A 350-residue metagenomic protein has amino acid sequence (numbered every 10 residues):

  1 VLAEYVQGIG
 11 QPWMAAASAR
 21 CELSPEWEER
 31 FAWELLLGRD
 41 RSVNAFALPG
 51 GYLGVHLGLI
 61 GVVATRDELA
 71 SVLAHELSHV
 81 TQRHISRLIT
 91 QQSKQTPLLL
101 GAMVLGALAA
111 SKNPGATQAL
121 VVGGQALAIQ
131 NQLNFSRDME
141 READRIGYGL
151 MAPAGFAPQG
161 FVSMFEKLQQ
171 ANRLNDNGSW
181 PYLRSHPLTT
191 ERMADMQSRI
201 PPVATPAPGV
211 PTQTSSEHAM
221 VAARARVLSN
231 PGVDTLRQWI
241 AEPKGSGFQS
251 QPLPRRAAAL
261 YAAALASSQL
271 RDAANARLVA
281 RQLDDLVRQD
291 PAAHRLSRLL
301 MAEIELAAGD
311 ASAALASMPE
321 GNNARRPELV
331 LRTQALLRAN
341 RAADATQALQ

Functional and structural regions predicted by a protein language model:
V1-E4, A19-E22, L35, I129-L329 (+2 more regions): Extracytoplasmic and endomembrane cell-envelope/extracellular-matrix remodeling and assembly machinery
L2-A16, S24-G38, K94-L100, M164-A171: Acidic helix-start/capping segments at beta-turn-to-alpha-helix junctions
L37-G51: Catalytic zinc-binding patch centered on the HExxH motif and its immediate surroundings that defines zinc-dependent
G54, E68-E76, V80, V122: Short alpha-helical catalytic segment bearing the HExxH-like zincin motif of zinc-dependent metalloproteases
G54-S71, L133-D138: Short pre-active-site segment immediately N-terminal to the catalytic Zn-binding motif
A64-D67, L77-K94, K112: Catalytic Zn2+-binding segment of zinc metalloproteases
I89-G101, A116-L120, G155-F165: Acidic/histidine metal-binding catalytic segments
P97-K112, A119-A128: Membrane-active amphipathic alpha-helices enriched in small hydrophobic residues
